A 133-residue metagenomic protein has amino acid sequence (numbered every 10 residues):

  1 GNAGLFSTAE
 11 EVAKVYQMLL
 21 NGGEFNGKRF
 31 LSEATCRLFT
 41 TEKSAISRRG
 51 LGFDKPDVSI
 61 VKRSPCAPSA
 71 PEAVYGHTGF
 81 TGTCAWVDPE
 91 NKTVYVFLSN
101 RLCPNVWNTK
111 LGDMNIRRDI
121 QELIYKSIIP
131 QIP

Functional and structural regions predicted by a protein language model:
G1-P133: Catalytic loop of the DD-peptidase/beta-lactamase superfamily, centered on the K-T-G motif and neighboring
